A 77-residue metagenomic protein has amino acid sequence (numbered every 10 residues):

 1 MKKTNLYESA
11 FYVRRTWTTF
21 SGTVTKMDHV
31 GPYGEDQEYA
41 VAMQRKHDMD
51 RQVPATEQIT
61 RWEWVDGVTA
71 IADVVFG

Functional and structural regions predicted by a protein language model:
K2-H29: Short aromatic-glycine-(Arg/Gly/Cys) micro-motifs in beta-strand/loop hairpins
S9, D36-E38, D66: General structural signal for secondary-structure boundaries
S9, S21, A40-V41, T56: Coiled-coil-like amphipathic alpha-helices with heptad-repeat character
R14, T18-T19, V24, A40 (+2 more regions): Residue-level detector of solvent-exposed, low-hydrophobicity positions
T23-Y39, W62: A short, exposed loop/beta-hairpin motif centered on an aromatic-Gly-Thr core
H29, M43-G77: Short, mixed-charge low-complexity intrinsically disordered segments
